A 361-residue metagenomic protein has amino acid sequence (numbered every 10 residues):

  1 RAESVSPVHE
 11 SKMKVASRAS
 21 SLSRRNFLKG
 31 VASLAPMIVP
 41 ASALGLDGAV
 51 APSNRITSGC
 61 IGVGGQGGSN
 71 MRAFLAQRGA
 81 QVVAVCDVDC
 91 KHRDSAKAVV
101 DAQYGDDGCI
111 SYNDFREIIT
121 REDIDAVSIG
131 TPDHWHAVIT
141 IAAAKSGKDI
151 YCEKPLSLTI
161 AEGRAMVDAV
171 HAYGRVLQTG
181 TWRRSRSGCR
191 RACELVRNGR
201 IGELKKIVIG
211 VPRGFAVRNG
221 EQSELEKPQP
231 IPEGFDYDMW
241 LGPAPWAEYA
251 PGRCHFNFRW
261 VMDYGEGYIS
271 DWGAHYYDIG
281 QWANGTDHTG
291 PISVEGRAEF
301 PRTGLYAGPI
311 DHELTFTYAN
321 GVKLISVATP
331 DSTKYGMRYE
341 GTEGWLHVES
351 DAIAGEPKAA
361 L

Functional and structural regions predicted by a protein language model:
A2-C152, A161-V176: N-terminal glycine-/serine-/threonine-rich beta1-alpha1-beta2 phosphate-ribose binding loop of Rossmann-like
T57-I61, V82-C86, S111, S128-G130 (+10 more regions): Structural recognition of the beta-strand scaffold that forms the well-ordered cores of secreted hydrolase catalytic
G62, R200-R218, P232, D236-A250 (+2 more regions): NAD(P)-dependent dehydrogenases' Rossmann-like dinucleotide-binding region
R93, W135, Y151, G163-R164 (+11 more regions): Tryptophan-centric aromatic hotspots in well-structured domains and transmembrane helices
R121-I124, H255-D263, A360-L361: Short glycine/proline-rich turn/loop motifs
D149-Y151, L156-D236: A contiguous active-site-proximal alpha/beta segment in oxidoreductase catalytic domains
P230, D238-N320: Rossmann-like dinucleotide-binding domain that binds NAD(P)(H)
L305-G308, T315-L361: NAD(P)-dinucleotide binding in Rossmann-like oxidoreductases
